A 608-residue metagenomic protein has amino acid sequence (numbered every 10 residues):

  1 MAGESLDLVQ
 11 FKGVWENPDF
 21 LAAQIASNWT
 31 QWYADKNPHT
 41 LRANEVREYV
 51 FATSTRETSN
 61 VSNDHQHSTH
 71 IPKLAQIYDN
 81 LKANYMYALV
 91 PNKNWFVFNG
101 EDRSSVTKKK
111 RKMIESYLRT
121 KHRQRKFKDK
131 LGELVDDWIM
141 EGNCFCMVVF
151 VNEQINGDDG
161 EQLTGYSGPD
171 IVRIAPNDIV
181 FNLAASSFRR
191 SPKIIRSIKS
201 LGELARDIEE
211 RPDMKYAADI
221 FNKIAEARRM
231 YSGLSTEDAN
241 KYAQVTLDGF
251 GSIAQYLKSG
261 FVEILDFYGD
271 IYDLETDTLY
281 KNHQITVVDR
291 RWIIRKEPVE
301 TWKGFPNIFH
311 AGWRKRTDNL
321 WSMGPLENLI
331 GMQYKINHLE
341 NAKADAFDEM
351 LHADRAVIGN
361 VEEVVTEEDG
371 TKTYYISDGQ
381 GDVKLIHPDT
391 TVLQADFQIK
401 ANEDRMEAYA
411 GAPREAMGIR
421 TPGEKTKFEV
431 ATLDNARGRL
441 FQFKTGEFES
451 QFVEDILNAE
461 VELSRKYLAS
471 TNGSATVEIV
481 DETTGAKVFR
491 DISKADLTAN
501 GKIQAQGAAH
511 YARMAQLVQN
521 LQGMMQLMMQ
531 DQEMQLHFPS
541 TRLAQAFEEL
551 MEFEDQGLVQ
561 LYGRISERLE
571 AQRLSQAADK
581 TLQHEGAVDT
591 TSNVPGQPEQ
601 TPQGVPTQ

Functional and structural regions predicted by a protein language model:
M1-N44, E48-S59, Q66, R123 (+7 more regions): C-terminal anchoring/interaction modules
M1-Y280, K400-A401, D491, A505 (+1 more regions): Extended, helix-rich architectural segments
H70-V90, K130-W138, L326-A344, F448 (+1 more regions): Short, Φ-rich (hydrophobic/aromatic) sequence segments
I71, S104-R111, Q124-K128, S322-Q333 (+5 more regions): Generic detection of long, well-ordered alpha-helical segments
Y87, P91, S104, R119 (+5 more regions): N-proximal short alpha-helices
N99, R103, L131, W321 (+3 more regions): Residue-level detector of alpha-helix boundaries and kinks
V172, P176-F181, S187, D270 (+4 more regions): A short, sequence-level motif marking secondary-structure junctions
D277-G370: Catalytic nucleotidyl-transfer cores of nucleotide-processing enzymes
